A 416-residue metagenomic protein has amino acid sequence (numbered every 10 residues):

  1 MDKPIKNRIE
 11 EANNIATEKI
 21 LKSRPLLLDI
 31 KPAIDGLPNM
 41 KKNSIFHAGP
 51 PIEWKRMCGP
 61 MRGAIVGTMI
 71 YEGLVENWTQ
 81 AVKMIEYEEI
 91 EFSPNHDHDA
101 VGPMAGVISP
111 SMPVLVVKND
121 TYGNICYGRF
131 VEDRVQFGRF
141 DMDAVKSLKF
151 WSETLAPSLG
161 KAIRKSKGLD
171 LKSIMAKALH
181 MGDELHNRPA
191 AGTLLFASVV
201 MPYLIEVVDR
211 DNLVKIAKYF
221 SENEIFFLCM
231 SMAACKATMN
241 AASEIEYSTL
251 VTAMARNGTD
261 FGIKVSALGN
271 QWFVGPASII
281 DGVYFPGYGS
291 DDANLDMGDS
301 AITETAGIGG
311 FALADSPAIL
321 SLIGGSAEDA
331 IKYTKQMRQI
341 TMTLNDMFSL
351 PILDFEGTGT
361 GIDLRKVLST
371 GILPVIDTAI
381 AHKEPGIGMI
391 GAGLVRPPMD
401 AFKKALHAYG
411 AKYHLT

Functional and structural regions predicted by a protein language model:
M1-T416: Anaerobic metallocofactor- and corrinoid-dependent redox/one-carbon enzyme cores, especially those from methanogenesis
